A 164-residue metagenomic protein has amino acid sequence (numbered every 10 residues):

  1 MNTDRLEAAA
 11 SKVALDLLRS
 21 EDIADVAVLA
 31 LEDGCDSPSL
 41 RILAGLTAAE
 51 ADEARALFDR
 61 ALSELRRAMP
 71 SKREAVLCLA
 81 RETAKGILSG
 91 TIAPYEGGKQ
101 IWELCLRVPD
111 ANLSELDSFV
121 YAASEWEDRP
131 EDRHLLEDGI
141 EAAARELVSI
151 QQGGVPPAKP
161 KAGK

Functional and structural regions predicted by a protein language model:
M1-K164: Acidic, Ser/Pro/Thr-rich low-complexity regulatory regions and the short amphipathic helical interaction modules they
